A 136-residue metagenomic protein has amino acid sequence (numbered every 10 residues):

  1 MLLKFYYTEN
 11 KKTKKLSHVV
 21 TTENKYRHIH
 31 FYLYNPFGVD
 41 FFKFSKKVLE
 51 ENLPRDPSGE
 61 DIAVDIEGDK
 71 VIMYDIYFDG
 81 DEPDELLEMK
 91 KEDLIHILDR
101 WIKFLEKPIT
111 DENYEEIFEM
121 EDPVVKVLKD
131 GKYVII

Functional and structural regions predicted by a protein language model:
M1-K4, T110, I135: Solvent-exposed, charged interface segments at domain starts and junctions
M1-R55: Negatively charged, low-complexity tracts enriched in Asp/Glu with abundant Ser/Thr
T13-S17, D69-M73, Y133: Hydrophobic residues embedded in beta-strands of well-ordered beta-sheets
V19, E23, F42, I72-D79 (+1 more regions): A generic structural signal for ordered alpha-helices
L53-M120: Amphipathic protein-protein interaction modules
P123-I136: Acidic, Ser/Thr-rich low-complexity intrinsically disordered segments
